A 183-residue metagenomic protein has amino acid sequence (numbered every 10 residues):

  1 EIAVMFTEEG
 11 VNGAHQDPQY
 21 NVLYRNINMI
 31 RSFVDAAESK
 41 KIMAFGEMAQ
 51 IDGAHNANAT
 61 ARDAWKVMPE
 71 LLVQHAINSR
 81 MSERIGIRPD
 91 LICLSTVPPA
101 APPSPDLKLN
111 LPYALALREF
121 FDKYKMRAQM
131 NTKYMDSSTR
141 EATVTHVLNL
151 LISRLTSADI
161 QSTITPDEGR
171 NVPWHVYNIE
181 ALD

Functional and structural regions predicted by a protein language model:
E1-D183: Anaerobic metallocofactor- and corrinoid-dependent redox/one-carbon enzyme cores, especially those from methanogenesis
